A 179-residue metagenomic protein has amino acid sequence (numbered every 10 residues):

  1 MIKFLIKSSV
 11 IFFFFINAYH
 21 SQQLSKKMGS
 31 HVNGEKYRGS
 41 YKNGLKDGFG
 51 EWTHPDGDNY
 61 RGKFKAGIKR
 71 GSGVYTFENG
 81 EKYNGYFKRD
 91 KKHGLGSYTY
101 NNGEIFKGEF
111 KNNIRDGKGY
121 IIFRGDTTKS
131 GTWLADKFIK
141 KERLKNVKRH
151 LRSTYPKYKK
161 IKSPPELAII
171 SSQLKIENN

Functional and structural regions predicted by a protein language model:
I2-I11: Sec-dependent signal peptide recognition, specifically the positively charged N-region followed immediately by
I11-Y19: Hydrophobic h-region of N-terminal signal peptides that target proteins for export in Gram-negative bacteria
Q22-N59: N-terminal segments that cap or nucleate solenoid repeat domains
V32-G34, P55-G57, E78-G80, N101-G103 (+1 more regions): Glycine-centered tight beta-turn/hairpin loop motif at sheet-sheet or coil-to-beta transitions
K36-K46, N59-R70, K82-H93, I105-D116 (+1 more regions): Conserved anchor residues at repeat-unit boundaries in beta-strand-based tandem repeats, strongest for the MORN repeat
G125-E177: Pro/Ala/Gly-rich low-complexity, hydrophilic intrinsically disordered segments
